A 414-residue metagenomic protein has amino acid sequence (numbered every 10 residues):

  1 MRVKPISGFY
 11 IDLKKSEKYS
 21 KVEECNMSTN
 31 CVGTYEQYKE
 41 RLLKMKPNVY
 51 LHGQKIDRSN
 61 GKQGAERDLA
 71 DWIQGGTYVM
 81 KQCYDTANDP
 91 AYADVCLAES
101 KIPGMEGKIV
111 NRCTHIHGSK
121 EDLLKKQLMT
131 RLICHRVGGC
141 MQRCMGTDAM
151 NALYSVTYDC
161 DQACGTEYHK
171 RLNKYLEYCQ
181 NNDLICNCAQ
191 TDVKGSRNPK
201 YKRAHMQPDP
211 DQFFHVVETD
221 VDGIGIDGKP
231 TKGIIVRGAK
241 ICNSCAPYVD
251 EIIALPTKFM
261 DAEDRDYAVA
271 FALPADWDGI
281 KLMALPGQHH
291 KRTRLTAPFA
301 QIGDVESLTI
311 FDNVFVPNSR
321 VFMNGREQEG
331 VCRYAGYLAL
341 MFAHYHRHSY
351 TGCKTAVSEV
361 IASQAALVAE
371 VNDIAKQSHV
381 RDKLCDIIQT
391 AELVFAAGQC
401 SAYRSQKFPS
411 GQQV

Functional and structural regions predicted by a protein language model:
Y10-N26: Short, Lys/Arg-enriched N-terminal segments with co-localized hydrophobic residues within the first ~10-30 amino acids
S28-Q82: N-terminal-proximal low-complexity accessory segments that begin disordered and transition into the first
K81-C186, C245, E251: Internal helix-loop-helix
D183-S196: A short, Trp-centered hydrophobic/proline-enriched beta-strand micro-motif
V193, R197-Y350: FAD-binding core of flavoproteins
H346-F408: Extended amphipathic alpha-helical segments enriched in small hydrophobics
G411-V414: Long, low-complexity C-terminal extensions of enzymes
